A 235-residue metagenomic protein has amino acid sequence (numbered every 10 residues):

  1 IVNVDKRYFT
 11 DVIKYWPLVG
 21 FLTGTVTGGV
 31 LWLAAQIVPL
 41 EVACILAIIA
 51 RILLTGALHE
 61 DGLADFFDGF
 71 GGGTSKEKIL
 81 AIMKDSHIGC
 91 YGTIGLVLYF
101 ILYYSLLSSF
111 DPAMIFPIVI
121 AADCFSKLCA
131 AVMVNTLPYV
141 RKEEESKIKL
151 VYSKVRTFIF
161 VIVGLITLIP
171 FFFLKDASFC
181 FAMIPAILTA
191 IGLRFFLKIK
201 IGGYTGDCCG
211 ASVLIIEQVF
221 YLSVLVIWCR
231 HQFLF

Functional and structural regions predicted by a protein language model:
I1-G56, G72-K78, D85-F235: Hydrophobic alpha-helical transmembrane segments
L58-G62: Juxtamembrane transmembrane-helix boundary signature
